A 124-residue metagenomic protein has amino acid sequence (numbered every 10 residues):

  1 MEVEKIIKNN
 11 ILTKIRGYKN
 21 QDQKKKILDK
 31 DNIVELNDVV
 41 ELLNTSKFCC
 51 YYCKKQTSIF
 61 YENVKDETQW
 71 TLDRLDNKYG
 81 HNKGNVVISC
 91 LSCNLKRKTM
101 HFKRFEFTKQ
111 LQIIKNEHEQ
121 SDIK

Functional and structural regions predicted by a protein language model:
I6-Y52: Short, charged surface segments at domain edges that flank catalytic/cofactor-binding sites
D22-D29, Y52, L72, H81-N82 (+2 more regions): Structured catalytic/translocation cores of nucleotide/phosphate-coupled proteins
V34-L36, N82, H101: A diffuse structural propensity rather than consistent per-protein peaks
K47-C49, N77-K96: Short beta-strand-alpha-helix junction that forms the catalytic/metal-binding core of metal-dependent nuclease domains
K55-V86: Histidine-centered nuclease catalytic patch
G84, L95-K124: A detector for short metal-coordination/catalytic motifs
